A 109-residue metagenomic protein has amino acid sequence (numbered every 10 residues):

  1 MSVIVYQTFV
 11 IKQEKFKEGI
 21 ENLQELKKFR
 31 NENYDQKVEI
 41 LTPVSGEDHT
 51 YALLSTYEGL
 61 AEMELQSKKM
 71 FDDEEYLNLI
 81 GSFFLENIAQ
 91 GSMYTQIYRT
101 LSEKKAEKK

Functional and structural regions predicted by a protein language model:
V3-T8, G19, Y51-L54, T95: Short, structured motif recognition centered on aromatic/hydrophobic residues
T8-Q13, S55-G59: Short beta-strand-to-loop capping motifs
Q13-K15, A61, E103: A short, structured loop/turn motif at beta-sheet edges
E21-I40, V44, T56-Y94: An amphipathic, aromatic/His-enriched active-site/gating alpha helix that lines ligand/cofactor pockets
G46-H49: Short acidic/glycine-enriched loop/turn segments that link adjacent beta-strands
R99-K109: Acidic/histidine-enriched, glycine/proline-rich intrinsically disordered or flexible terminal extensions
